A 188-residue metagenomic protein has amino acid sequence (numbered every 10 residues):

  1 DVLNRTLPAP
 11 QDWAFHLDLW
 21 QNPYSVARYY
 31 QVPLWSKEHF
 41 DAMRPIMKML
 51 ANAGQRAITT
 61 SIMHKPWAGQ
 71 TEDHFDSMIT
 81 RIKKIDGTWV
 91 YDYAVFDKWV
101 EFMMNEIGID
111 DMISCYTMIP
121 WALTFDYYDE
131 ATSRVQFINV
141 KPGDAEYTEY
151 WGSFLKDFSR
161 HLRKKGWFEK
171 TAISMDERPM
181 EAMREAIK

Functional and structural regions predicted by a protein language model:
D1-I187: Aromatic-lined carbohydrate-binding surfaces of glycoside hydrolases
